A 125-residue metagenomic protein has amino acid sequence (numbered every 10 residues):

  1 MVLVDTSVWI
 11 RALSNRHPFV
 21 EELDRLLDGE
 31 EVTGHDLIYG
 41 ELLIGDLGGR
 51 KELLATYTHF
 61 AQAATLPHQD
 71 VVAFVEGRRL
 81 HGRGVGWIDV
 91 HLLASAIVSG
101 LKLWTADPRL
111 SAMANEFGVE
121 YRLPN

Functional and structural regions predicted by a protein language model:
M1-G34, L43-A55, R122-N125: Short, well-structured N-terminal submotif of metal-dependent ribonuclease cores
S7-V8, L37, P108-R109: Alpha-helix/helix-capping structural signal
L13, A61-P124: Active-site neighborhoods of divalent-metal-dependent phosphate/nucleic-acid chemistry enzymes
V20, H35, Y39, R50 (+2 more regions): A general structural signal for well-ordered alpha-helical segments in protein cores
Y39-G40, I44-Q69: N-terminal-biased segments
